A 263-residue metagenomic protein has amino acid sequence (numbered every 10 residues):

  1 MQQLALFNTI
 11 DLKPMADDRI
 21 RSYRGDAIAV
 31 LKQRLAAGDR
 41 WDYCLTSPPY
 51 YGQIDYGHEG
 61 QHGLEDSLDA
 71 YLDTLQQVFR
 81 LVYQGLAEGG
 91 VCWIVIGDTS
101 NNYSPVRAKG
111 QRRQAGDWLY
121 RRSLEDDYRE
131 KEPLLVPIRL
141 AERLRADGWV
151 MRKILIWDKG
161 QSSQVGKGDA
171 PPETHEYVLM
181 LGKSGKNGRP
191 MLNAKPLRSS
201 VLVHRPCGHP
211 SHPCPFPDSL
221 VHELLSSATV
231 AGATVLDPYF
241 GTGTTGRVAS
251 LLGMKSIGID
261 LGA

Functional and structural regions predicted by a protein language model:
M1-A263: Core catalytic lobe of class I
